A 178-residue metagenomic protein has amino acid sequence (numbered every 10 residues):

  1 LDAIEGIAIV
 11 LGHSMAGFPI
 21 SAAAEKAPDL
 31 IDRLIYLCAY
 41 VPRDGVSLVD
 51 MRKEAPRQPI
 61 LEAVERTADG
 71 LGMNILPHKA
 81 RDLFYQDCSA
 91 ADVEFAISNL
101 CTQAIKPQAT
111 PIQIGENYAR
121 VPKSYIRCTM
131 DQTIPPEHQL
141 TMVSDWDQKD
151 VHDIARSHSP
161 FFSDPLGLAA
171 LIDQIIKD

Functional and structural regions predicted by a protein language model:
L1-A8: Conserved acidic catalytic loop of the alpha/beta-hydrolase fold
E5, I172-D178: Short, hydrophobic alpha-helical segments
A8-G17, C128: Conserved alpha/beta-hydrolase "nucleophile elbow" surrounding the catalytic nucleophile
P19-A23: Hydrolases whose catalytic domains are alpha/beta-hydrolase-1, hotdog thioesterase, or metallo-beta-lactamase-like
E25-P77, A104-Q113: Flexible "cap/lid" loop of the alpha/beta hydrolase fold
H78-D87: Helix-loop "lid/cap" segments that line or gate small-molecule binding pockets
T102-L166, A170: Conserved serine/cysteine hydrolase catalytic core
